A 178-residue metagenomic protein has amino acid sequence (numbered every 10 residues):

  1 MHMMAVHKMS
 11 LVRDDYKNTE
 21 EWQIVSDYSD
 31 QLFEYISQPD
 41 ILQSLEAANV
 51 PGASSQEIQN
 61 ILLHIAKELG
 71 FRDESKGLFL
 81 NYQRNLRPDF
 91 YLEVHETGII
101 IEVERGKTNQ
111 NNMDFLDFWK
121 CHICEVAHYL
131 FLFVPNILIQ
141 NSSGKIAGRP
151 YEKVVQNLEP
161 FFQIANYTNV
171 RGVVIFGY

Functional and structural regions predicted by a protein language model:
M1-D73: Interdomain/boundary linker segments immediately adjacent to catalytic/signaling cores
A47-G52, N60-E96, N109-L116, I123: Active-site metal-binding core of divalent-cation-utilizing nuclease and nuclease-like domains
T97, E102-N112, I137-I139: Short beta-strand-loop-alpha-helix junction that forms the active-site gateway of nucleic-acid-processing nucleases
I101, F131, V174-F176: Hydrophobic/aromatic beta-strand patches that form the interior of the parallel beta-sheet core in alpha/beta enzyme
E104-R105, M113-C121, K145-I146: "Short basic amphipathic alpha-helical interaction patches in structured regions
V126-A127, N169: Short loop/turn motifs at secondary-structure junctions
A127-P135: Conserved beta-strand signature within the Rossmann-like core of class I S-adenosyl-L-methionine
N136-Y178: Domain-level recognition of nuclease-like catalytic cores that cleave nucleotide substrates
